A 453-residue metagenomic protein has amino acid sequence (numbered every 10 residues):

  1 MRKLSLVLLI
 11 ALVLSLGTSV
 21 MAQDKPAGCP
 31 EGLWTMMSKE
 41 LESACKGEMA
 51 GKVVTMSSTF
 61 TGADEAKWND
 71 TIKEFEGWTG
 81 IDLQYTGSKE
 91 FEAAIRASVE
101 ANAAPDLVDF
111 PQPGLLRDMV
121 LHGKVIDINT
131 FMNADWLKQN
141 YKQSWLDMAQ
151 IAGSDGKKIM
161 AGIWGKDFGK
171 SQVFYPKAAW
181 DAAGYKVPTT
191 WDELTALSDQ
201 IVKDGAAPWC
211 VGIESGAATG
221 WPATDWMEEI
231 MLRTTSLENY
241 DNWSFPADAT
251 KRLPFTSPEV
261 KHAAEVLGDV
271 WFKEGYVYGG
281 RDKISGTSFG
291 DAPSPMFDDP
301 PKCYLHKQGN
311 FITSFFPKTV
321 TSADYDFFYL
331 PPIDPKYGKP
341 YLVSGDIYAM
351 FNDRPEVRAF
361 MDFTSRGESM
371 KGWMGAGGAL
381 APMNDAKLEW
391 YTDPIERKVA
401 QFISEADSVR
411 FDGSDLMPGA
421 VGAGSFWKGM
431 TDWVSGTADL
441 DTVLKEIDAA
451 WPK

Functional and structural regions predicted by a protein language model:
K25-E48, G114-S171, P222, D326 (+1 more regions): Hinge/lid segment of periplasmic solute-binding proteins
A44-E48, N129-S144, E229-H262, K318-T319 (+2 more regions): Short, solvent-exposed loop/beta-turn-alpha elements that line the ligand-binding surface or hinge of extracytoplasmic
A50-T61, I81-T86, L107, A161 (+1 more regions): Short, well-ordered beta-strand elements
D70-M148, A178-T189, P295, L305 (+2 more regions): Extracytoplasmic "Venus flytrap"/periplasmic binding protein-like
K73, E100-A101, K157-K158, A182-A183 (+3 more regions): Extracytoplasmic/periplasmic substrate-recognition and gating elements
E92, I213-S215, S236-T319: Extracytoplasmic ligand-binding clamshell segments of periplasmic binding protein
P113-K124, S144-T195, I213-P246, L342-A349 (+1 more regions): Periplasmic solute-binding protein
I163-W164, L342, M374-A386, R397-K453: C-terminal capping/gating helix-and-loop segments adjacent to ligand/active sites or protein-protein/ligand interfaces
